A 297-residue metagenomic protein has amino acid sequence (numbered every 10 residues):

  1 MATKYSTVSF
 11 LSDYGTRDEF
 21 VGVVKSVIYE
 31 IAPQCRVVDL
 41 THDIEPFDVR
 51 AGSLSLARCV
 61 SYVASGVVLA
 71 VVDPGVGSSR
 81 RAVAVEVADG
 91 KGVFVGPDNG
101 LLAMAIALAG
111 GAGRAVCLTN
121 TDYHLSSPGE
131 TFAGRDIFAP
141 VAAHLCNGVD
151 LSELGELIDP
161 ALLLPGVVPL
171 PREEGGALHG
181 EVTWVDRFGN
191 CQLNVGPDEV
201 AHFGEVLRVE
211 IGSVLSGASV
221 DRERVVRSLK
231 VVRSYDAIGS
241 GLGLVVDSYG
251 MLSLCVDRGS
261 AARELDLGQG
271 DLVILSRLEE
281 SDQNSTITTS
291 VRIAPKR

Functional and structural regions predicted by a protein language model:
A2-S12, D18-V72: Alpha/propeptide regions of enzymes that mature by internal proteolysis
T7, I31-V37, A51, Y62-S65 (+2 more regions): Active-site histidine-anchored catalytic micro-motif
S12-Y14, L40, V71-P74, V87-A88 (+9 more regions): Fold-independent oxyanion-binding glycine-rich loops and adjacent beta-strand/coil segments at enzyme active sites
E19, V23, A32, F47 (+6 more regions): Conserved active-site and cofactor/substrate-binding residues in soluble primary-metabolism enzymes
I31-Q34, C59-V63, L108, H144-S152 (+1 more regions): Change "in soluble alpha/beta enzymes" to "in soluble alpha/beta proteins
L125-F203: Anionic-ligand-binding alpha/beta catalytic cores of soluble enzymes and soluble regulatory domains that recognize
N194-G250: A C-terminal functional module that forms or caps the active site or interfaces directly with catalytic machinery
K230-R297: ATP/nucleoside-binding phosphotransfer catalytic cores, i.e., glycine-rich phosphate-binding loops
